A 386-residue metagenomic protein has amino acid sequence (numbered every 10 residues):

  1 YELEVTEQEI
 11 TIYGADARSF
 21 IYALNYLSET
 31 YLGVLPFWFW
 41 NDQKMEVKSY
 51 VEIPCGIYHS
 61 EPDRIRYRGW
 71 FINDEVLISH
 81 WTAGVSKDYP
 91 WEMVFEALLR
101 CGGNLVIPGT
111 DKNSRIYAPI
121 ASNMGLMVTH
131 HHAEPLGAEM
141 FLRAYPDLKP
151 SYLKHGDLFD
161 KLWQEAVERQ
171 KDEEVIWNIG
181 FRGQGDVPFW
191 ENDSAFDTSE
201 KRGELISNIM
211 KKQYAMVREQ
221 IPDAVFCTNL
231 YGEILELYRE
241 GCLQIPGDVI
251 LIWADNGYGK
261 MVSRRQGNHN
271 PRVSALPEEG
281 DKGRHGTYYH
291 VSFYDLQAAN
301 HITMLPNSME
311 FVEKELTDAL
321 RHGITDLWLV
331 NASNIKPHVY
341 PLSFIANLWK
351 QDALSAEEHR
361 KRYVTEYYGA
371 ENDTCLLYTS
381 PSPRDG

Functional and structural regions predicted by a protein language model:
Y1-P62: Contiguous, structured surface segment used for ligand recognition
G14, N73-S86, C101-G109, R143-L158 (+2 more regions): The substrate-binding groove and active-site-proximal loops of carbohydrate-active enzymes, especially glycoside
F39-G84, D88-L105, G283-G286: An acidic-aromatic substrate-binding cleft motif
R115-A118, S122, H155-D281: Gly/Pro-rich turn-and-neighbor structural signature
L126-G137, D147-D157, C242-K260, N347-H359: Acidic, His- and aromatic-enriched active-site or binding-groove loops in soluble protein domains that engage sugars
D281-L305: Active-site clefts of carbohydrate-active enzymes
E310-N372: Substrate-binding cleft of secreted/luminal carbohydrate-active enzymes
Y378-D385: Conserved small/polar residues in nucleotide/adenosyl-binding loops
